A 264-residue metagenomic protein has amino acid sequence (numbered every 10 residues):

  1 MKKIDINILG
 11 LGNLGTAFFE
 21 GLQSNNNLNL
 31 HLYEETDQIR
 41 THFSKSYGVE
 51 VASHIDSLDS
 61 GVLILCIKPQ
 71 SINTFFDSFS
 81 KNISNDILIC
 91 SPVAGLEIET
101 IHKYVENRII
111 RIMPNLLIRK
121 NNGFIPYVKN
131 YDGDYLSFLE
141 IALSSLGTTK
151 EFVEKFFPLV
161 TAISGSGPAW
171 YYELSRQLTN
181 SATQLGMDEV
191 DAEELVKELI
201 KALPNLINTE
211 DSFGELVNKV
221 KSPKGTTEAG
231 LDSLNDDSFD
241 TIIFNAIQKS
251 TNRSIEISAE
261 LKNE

Functional and structural regions predicted by a protein language model:
M1-S53, N122, T183-Q184: NAD(P)+-binding Rossmann beta1-loop-alpha1 motif at the extreme N-terminus of oxidoreductases
K2, E194-K197, K201-E264: NAD(P)-dependent Rossmann-like dehydrogenase/reductase catalytic/cofactor-binding core
N13, Q38-I39, Q70-S71, L96 (+3 more regions): Short alpha-helical
F18-E20, D37, H42-Y47, S53-Y127: Rossmann-like NAD(P)(H) cofactor-binding subdomain of soluble oxidoreductases
T100-R108, F124-L159, W170-T209, R253 (+1 more regions): Internal alpha-helical scaffold of NAD(P)-dependent oxidoreductase catalytic cores
R111-R119, L146-E154, P158, N218-S222: Mobile beta-alpha loop/short-helix "lid" or hinge segments that flank ligand
R119-G123, L159-T161, A229-G230: A short acidic, helix-capping loop that chelates divalent metal ions and anchors anionic groups
V160-A169, V217: A short glycine-threonine-serine/GTX helix/turn-capping micro-motif
